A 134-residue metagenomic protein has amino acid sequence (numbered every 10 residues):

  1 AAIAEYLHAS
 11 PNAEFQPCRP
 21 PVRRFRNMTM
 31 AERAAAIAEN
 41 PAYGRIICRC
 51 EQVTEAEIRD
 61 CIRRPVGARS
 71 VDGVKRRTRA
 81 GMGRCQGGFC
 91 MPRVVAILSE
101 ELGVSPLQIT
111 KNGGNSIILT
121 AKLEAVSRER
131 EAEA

Functional and structural regions predicted by a protein language model:
A1-R84, G88-A134: Helix-rich C-terminal "cap"/substrate-channel and partner-interaction subdomain that packs against the flavin-binding
